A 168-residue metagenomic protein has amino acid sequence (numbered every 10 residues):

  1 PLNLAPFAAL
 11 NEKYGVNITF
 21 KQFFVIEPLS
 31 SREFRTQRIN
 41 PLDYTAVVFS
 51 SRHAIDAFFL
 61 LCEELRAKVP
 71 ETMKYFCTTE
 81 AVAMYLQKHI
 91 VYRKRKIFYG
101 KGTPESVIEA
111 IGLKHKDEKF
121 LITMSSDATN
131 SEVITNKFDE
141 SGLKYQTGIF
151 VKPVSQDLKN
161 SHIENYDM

Functional and structural regions predicted by a protein language model:
P1-M168: Signature of uroporphyrinogen-III synthase
